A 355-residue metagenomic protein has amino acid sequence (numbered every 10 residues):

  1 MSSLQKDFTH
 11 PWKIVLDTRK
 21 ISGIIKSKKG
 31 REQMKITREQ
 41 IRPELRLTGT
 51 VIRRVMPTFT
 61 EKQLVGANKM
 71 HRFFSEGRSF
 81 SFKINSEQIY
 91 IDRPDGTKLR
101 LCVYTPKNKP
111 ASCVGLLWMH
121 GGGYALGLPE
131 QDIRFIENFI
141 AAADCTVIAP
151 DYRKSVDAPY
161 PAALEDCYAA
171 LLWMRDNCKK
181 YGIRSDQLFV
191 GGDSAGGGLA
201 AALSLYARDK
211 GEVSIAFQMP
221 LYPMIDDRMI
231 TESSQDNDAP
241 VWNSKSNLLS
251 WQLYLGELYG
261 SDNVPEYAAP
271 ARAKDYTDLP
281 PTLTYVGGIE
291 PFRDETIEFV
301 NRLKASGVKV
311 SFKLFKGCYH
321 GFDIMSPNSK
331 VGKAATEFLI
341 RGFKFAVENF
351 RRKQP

Functional and structural regions predicted by a protein language model:
S3-P106, E348-P355: A glycine/proline-hinged amphipathic helix-loop "lid/cap" segment that gates access to hydrophobic ligand pockets
L101-S112, A271-Y276: Short beta-strand-to-loop junctions in surface cap/lid or active-site-entrance loops
S112-G121: Short beta-strand element of the alpha/beta-hydrolase
E130-A149: Short amphipathic alpha-helix adjacent to the substrate-entry channel of hydrolases
A158-C178: Alpha/beta-hydrolase active-site loop
D176-F189: Gly/Ser-rich "nucleophile elbow"/oxyanion-hole loop immediately N-terminal to the catalytic nucleophile in hydrolases
S185, A201-P355: Alpha/beta hydrolase fold serine-hydrolase catalytic domain that processes acyl esters and thioesters
G192, G196, A200: Gly/Ala-rich beta-loop-alpha elbow adjacent to hydrolase catalytic centers
